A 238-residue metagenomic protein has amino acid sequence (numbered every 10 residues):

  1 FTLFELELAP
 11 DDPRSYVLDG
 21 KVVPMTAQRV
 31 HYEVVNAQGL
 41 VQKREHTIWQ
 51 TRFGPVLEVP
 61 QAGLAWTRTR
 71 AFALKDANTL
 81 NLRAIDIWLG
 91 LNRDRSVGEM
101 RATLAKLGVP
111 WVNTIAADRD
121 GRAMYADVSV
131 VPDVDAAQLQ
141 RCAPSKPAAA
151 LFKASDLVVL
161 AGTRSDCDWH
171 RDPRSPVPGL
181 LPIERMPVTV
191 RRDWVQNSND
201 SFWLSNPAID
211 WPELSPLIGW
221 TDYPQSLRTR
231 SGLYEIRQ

Functional and structural regions predicted by a protein language model:
F1-Q238: Mature extracytoplasmic enzyme cores
